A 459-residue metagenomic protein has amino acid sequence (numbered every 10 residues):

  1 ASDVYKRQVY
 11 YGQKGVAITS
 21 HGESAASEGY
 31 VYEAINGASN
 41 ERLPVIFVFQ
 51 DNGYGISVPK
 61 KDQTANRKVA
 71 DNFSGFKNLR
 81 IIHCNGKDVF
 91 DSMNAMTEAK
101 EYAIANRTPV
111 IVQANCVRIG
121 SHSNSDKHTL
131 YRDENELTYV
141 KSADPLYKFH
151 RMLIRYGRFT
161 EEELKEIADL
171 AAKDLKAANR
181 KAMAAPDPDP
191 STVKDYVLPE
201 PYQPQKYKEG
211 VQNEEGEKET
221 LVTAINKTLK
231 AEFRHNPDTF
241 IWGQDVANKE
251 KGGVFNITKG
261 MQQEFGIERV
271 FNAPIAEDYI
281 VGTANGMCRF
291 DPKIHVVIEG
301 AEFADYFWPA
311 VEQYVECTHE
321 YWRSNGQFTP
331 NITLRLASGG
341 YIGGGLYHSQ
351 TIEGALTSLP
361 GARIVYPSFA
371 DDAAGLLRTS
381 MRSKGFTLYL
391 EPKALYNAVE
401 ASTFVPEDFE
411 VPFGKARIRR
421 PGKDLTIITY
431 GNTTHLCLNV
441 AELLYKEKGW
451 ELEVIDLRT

Functional and structural regions predicted by a protein language model:
S2, K6-I18, E33, N40 (+1 more regions): Thiamine diphosphate
K6-R180, A184, T357-T459: Glycine-rich ThDP/TPP pyrophosphate-binding loop and its adjacent helix/strand module within ThDP-dependent enzymes
E162, D189-V193: Outer-membrane beta-barrel domain signature, strongest for Gram-negative TonB-dependent receptors and also present
A168, D187, K251: Conserved phosphate/pyrophosphate-binding and hydrolysis machinery centered on Walker-type P-loop NTPases, extending
